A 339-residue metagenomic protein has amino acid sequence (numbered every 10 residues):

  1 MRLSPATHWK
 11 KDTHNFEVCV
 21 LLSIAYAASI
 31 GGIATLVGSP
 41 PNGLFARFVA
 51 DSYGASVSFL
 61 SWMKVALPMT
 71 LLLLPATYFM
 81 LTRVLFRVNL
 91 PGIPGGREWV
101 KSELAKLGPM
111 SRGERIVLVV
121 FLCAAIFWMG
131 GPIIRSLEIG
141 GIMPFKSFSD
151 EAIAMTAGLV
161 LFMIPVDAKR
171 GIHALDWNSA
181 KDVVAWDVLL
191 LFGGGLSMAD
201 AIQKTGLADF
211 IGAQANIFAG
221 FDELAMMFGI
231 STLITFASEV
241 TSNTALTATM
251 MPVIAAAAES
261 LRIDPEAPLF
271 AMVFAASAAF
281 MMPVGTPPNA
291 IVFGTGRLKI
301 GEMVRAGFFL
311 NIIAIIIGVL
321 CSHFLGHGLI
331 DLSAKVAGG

Functional and structural regions predicted by a protein language model:
M1, A219-A257, L261, P265-L269 (+1 more regions): Hydrophobic alpha-helical transmembrane segments of multi-pass integral membrane proteins, predominantly secondary
R2-A27, G31-V37, P41-F45, Y53-V119 (+2 more regions): Juxtamembrane and boundary regions of transmembrane helices in multi-pass small-molecule transporters and channels
I33-T35, C123-G131, L191-G206, F210 (+1 more regions): Hydrophobic alpha-helical transmembrane segments in multi-pass integral membrane proteins
D51-S56, P132-F145, I202-F218, L329-G338: Membrane-interface helix termini and inter-helical loops of multi-pass transporters
S52, A125-M129, L159-M163, T232-F236 (+3 more regions): Alpha-helical transmembrane segments of multipass membrane proteins
F79-R87, G108-I116, A124-L175, V184 (+1 more regions): Flexible hinge motifs at transmembrane-helix junctions and intramembrane kinks/re-entrant loops in multi-pass membrane
S102-A105, N178-D182, F210-G220, A256-E259 (+1 more regions): Short amphipathic alpha-helical coupling elements at transmembrane boundaries
E114-R115, E151-M155, N178-F210, E223 (+1 more regions): Core transmembrane alpha-helical segments of multi-pass membrane transporters/permeases
